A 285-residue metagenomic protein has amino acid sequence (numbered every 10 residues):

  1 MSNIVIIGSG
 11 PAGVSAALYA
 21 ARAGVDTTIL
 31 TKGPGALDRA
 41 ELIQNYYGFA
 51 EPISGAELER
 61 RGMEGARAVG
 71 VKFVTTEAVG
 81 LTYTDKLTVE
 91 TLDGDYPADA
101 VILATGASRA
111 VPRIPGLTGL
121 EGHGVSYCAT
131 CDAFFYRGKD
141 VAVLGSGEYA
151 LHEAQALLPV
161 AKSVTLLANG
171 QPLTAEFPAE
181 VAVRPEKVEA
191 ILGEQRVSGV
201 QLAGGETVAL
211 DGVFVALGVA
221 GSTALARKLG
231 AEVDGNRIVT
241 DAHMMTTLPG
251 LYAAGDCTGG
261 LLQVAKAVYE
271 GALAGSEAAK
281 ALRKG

Functional and structural regions predicted by a protein language model:
M1-N3, I191-G193, L210, A216-L217 (+3 more regions): Rossmann-like nucleotide/phosphate-binding core characteristic of flavoprotein oxidoreductases
M1-V5, F73-G138, F214-A216, I238-T246: FAD-binding core/adjacent interface of flavoenzyme oxidoreductases
I4-R60, G65, K139-G145, Y149-L173: Beta1-alpha1 glycine-rich phosphate/pyrophosphate-binding loop at the start of Rossmann-like nucleotide-binding domains
S15, Y19-A20, V101, A156-L157 (+3 more regions): Hydrophobic/aromatic ligand-binding patch that stacks against planar heteroaromatic rings of cofactors or nucleotides
L37, R60, A66-T84, T88-T91 (+3 more regions): A Rossmann-like FAD-binding core segment of flavoenzymes
R39-A40, R113-T118, F134-Y136, L173-E180: Short loop/helix-cap segments at secondary-structure boundaries that form the rim of catalytic
S108, R113, G119-F135, L217-K266 (+1 more regions): FAD-site-proximal beta/loop scaffold in flavoenzymes
